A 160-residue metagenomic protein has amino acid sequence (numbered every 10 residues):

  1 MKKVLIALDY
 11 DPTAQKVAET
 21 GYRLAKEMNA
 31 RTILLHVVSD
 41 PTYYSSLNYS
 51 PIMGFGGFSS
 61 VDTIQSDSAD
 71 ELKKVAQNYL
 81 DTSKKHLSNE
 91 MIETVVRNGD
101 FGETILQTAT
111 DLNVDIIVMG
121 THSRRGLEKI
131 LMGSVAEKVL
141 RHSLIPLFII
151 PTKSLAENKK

Functional and structural regions predicted by a protein language model:
M1-K2, S88: Absolute protein N-terminus
K2-D62: Small/aliphatic-rich secondary-structure junction motif
E19-Y22, D81, E137: Active-site phosphate/pyrophosphate- and oxyanion-stabilizing loops and adjacent acidic/basic residues in soluble
L35, E93-R97, F148: General small-molecule cofactor/ligand-binding pocket signal
T42, K74, N78-I117, S154-K160: Structural beta-alpha unit
F55-V75: A short acidic, glycine-rich active-site loop that binds or catalyzes chemistry on phosphate/adenosine moieties
Q107-N158: Gly/Ser-rich helix-loop-strand patches that form or flank binding pockets for ribonucleotide-derived cofactors
